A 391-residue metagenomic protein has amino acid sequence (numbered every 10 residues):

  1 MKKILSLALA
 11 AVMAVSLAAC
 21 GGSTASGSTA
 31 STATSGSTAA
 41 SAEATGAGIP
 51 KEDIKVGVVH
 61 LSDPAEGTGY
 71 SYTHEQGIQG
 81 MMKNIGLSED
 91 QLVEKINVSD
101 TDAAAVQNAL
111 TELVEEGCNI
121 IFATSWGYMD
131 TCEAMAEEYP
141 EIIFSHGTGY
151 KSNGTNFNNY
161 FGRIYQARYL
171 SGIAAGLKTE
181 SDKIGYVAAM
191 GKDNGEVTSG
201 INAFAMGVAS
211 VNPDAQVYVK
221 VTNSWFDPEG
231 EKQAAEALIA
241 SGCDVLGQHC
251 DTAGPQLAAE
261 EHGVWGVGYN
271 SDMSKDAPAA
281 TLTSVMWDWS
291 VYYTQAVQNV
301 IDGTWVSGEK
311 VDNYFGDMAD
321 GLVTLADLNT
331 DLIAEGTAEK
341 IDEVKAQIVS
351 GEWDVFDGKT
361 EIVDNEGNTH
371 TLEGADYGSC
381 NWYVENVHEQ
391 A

Functional and structural regions predicted by a protein language model:
K2-S23: Sec-dependent N-terminal signal peptides of Gram-positive bacterial secreted proteins and lipoproteins
L17-A39: Bacterial lipoprotein signal-peptidase II cleavage site
T32-A391: A residue-level marker of the well-folded mature domains of exported/periplasmic proteins
